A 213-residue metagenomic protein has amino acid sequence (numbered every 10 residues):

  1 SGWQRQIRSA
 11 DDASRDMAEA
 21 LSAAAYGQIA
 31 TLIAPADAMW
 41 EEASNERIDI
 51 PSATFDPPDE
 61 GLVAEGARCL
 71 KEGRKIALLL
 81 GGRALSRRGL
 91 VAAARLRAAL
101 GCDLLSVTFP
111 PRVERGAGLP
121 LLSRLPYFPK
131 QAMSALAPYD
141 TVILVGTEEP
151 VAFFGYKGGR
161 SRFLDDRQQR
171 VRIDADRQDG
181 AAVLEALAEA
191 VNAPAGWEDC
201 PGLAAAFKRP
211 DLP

Functional and structural regions predicted by a protein language model:
S1-E42, F109-P111, L136, L144-R162 (+1 more regions): Conserved thiamine diphosphate
S1-G27, R124, A135, V142 (+3 more regions): Conserved thiamine diphosphate
R5, F55-P58, D176: Pocket-edge positions in alpha/beta enzyme catalytic cores
D11, T31, N45-E46, G146 (+1 more regions): Phosphate/pyrophosphate-binding active-site segments
D11-A24, I33-G118, A195-P213: Cofactor-pocket helix-loop regions in the catalytic cores of large enzyme subunits
C69, L96-A99, A135, A186 (+1 more regions): Generic, well-ordered alpha-helical scaffold segments in large soluble proteins
G82-I173: Glycine-rich, anion-gripping cofactor-binding loops and their flanking helix/strand elements in enzyme active sites
